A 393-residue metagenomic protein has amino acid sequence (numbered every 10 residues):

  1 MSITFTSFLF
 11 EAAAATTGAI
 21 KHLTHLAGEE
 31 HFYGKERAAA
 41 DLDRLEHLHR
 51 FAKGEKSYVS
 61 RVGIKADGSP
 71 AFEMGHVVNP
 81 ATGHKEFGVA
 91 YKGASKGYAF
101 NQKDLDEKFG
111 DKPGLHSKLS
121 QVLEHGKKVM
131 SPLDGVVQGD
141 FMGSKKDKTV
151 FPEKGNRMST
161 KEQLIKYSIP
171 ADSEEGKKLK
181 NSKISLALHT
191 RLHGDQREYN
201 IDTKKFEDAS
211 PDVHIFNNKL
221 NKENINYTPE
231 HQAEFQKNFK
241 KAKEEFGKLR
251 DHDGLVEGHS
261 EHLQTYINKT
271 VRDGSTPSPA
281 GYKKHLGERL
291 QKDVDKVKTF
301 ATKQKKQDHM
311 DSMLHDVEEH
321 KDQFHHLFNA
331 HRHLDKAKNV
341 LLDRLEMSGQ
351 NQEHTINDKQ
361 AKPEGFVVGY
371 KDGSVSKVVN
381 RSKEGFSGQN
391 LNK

Functional and structural regions predicted by a protein language model:
I3-A12: Proteolytic processing junctions in secreted/extracellular precursors, especially proprotein convertase/trypsin-like
E11-S60, K65-K393: Core nucleotide-handling region used for phosphoryl-transfer chemistry
